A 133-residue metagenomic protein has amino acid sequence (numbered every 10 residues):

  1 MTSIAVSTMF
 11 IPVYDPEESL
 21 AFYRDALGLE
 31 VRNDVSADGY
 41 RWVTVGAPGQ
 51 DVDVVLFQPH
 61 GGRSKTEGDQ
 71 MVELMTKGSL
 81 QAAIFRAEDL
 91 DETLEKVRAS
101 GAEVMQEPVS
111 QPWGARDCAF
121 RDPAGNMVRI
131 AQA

Functional and structural regions predicted by a protein language model:
M1-F10, E30-R121, A131-A133: Vicinal oxygen chelate
V13-E17: Short acidic-aromatic low-complexity motifs
E18-S19, E92: Short Gly/charged-rich anion-binding patches and loops
S19-R24, V97, G125: Conserved active-site tyrosine of GNAT-family acetyltransferases
